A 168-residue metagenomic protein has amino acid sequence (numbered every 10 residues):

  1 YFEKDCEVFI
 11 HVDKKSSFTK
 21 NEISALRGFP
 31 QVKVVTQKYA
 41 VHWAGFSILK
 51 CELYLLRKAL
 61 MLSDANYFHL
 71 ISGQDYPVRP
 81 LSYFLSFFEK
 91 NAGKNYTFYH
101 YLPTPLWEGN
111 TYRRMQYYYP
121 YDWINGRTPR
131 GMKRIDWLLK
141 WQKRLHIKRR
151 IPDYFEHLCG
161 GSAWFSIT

Functional and structural regions predicted by a protein language model:
Y1-T168: ER/Golgi luminal nucleotide-sugar-dependent glycosyltransferases, focusing on the catalytic module
